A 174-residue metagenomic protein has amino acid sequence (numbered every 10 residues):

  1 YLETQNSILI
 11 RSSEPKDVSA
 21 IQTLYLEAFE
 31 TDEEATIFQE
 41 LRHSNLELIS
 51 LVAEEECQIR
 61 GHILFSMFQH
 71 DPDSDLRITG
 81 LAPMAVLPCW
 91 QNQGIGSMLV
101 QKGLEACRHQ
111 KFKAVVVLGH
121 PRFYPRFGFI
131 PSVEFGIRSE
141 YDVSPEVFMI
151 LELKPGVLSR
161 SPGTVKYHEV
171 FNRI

Functional and structural regions predicted by a protein language model:
Y1-I37, S44-R60, P155-I174: Short amphipathic alpha-helix that is part of the acyltransferase structural core
F38-R42, F135-R138: Short, solvent-exposed loop/turn elements at beta->coil junctions and helix N-caps that rim active or binding pockets
L48, S144-M149: Short hydrophobic/aromatic beta-strand or adjacent loop that forms the aromatic wall/cage of a ligand/substrate-binding
V52, Q58-Q69, R77-A85: Conserved beta-strand in the GNAT
P72, L87-M98, Q110, R126-F127: Conserved glycine-rich acetyl-CoA-binding loop
L81, V86, N92-E105, V117: Conserved acetyl-CoA-binding loop-helix of GNAT-fold acetyltransferases
H109-K113, L118-S144: Conserved active-site alpha-helix within GNAT-family acetyltransferase domains
